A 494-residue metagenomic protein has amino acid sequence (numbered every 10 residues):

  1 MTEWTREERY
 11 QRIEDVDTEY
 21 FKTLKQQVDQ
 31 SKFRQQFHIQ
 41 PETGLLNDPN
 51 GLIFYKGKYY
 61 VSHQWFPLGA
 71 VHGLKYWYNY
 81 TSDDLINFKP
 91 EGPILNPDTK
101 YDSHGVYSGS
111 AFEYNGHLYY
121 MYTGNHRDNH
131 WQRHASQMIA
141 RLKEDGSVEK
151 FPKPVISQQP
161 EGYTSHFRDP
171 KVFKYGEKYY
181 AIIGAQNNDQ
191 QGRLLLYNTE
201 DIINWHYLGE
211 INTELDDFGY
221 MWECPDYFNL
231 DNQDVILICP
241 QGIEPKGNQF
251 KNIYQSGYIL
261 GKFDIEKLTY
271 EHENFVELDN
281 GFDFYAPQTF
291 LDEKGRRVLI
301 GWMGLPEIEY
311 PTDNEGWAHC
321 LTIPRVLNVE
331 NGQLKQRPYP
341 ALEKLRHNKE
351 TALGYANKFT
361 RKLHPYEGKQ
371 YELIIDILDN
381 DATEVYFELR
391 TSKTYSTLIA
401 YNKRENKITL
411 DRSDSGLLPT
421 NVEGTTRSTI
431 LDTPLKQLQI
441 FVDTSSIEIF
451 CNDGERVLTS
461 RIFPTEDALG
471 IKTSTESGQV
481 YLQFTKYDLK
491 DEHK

Functional and structural regions predicted by a protein language model:
M1-H104, S108-D169, K174-F218, N229-N280 (+4 more regions): Beta-rich carbohydrate-recognition and catalytic domains
E3-W4, F21-K25, G257-K494: Beta-rich accessory regions
